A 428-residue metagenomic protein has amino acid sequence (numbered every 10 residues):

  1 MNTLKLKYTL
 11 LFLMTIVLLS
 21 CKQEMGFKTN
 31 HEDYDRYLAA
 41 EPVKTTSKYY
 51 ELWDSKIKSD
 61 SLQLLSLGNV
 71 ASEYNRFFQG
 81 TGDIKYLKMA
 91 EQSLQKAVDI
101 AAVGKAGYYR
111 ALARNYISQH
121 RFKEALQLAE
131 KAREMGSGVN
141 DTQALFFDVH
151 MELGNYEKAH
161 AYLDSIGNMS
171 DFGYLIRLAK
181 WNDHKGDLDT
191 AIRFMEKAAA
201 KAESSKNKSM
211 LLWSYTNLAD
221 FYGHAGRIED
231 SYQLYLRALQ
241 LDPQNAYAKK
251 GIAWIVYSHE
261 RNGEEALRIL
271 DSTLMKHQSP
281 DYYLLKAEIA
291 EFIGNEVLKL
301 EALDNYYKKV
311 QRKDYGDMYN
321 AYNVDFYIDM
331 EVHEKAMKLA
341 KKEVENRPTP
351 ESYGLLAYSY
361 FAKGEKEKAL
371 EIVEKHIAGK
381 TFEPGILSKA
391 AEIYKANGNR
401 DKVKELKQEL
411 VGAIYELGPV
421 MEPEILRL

Functional and structural regions predicted by a protein language model:
C21-G107, Q127, H160-A161, K404-L428: N-terminal leader/linker segments that initiate helical-solenoid repeat arrays
K28-N30, L64, A101-Y108, M135-Q143 (+8 more regions): Generic helix N-cap/helix-start motif at coil->alpha-helix transitions
V43-T46, G80, L87, F122 (+8 more regions): TPR-repeat structural position
K56, K96-V98, K131-A132, L163-I166 (+8 more regions): Canonical positions in the second alpha-helix
S72, Q79, R114, D148 (+7 more regions): Residue-level recognition of tetratricopeptide repeat
F77, T81-I84, Q119, L153 (+7 more regions): Structural motif corresponding to the intra-repeat A-B loop/turn of tetratricopeptide repeats
G167-D171, A200, L274-P280, E288-K308 (+2 more regions): TPR/TPR-like (Sel1-like) alpha-helical repeat modules
